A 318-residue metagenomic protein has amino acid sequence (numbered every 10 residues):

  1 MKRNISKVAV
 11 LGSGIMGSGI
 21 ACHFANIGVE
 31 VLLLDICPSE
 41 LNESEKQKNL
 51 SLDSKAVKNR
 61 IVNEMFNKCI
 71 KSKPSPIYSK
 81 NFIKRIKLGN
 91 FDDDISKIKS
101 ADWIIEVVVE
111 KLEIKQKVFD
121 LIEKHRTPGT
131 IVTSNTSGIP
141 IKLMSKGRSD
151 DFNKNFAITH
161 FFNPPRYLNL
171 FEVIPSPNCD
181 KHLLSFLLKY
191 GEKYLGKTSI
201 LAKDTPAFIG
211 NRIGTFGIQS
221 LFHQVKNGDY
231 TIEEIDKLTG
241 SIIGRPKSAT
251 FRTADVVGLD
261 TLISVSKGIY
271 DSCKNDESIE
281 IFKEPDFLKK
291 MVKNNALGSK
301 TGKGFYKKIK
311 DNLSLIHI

Functional and structural regions predicted by a protein language model:
M1-I316: N-terminal glycine-rich phosphate-binding loop for ADP-containing cofactors
